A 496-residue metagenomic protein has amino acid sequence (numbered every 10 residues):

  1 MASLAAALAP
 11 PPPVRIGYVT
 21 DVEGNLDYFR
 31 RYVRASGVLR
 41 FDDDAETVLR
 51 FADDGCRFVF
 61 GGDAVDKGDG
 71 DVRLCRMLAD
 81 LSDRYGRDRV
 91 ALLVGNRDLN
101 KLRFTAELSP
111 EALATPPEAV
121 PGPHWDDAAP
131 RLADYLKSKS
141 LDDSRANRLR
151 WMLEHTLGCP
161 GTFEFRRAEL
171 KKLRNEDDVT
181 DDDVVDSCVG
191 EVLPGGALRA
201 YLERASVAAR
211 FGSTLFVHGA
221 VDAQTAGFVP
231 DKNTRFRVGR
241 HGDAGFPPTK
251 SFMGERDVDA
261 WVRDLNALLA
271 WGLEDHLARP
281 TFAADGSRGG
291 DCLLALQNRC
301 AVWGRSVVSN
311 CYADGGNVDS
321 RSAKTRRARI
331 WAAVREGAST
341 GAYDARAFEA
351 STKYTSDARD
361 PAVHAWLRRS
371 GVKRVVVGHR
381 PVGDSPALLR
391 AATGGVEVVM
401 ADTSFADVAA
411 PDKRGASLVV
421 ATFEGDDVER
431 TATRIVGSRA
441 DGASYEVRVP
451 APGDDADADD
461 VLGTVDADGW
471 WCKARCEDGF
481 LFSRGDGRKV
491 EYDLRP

Functional and structural regions predicted by a protein language model:
A2-P496: Feature recognizes metal-dependent phosphohydrolase scaffolds
